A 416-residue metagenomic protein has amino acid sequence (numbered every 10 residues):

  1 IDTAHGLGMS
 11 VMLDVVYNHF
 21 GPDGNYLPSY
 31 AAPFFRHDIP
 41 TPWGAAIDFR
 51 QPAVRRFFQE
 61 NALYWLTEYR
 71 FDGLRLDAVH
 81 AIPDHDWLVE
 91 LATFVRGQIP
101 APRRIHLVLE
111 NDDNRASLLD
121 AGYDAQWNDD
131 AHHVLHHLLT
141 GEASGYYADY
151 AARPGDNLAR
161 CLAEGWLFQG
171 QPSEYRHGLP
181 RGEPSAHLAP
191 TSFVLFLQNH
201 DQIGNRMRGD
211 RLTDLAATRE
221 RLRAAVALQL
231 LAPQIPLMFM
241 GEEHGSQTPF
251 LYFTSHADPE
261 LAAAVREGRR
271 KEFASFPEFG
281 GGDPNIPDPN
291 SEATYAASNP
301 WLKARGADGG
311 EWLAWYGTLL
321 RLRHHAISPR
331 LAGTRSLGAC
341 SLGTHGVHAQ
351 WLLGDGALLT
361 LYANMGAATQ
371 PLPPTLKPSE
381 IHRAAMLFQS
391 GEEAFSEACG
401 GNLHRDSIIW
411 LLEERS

Functional and structural regions predicted by a protein language model:
I1-L109, A116-L118: Substrate-binding/active-site clefts of carbohydrate-active enzymes
T3-L7, N61-Y64, E68, L91-F94 (+6 more regions): Generic, well-ordered alpha-helical scaffold segments in large soluble proteins
G8-V11, A53, F57-E60, P83-E90 (+6 more regions): Generic recognition of stable, solvent-exposed alpha-helical segments in well-folded globular domains
N25-P28, L88-L91, A121-Y123, F253-S255 (+1 more regions): Short, glycine/charged-enriched secondary-structure capping and boundary segments
L27, R56, N205-R206, L361 (+1 more regions): Extended hydrophobic-aromatic, low-complexity segments
I39-F49, N199-T213, E292-A304: Short glycine/proline-rich turn/loop motifs
A92-G280: Conserved alpha/beta catalytic core and glycan-binding cleft of carbohydrate-active enzymes
D210, D214-R223, L228-M238, E242-S416: Carbohydrate-interacting/catalytic domains
